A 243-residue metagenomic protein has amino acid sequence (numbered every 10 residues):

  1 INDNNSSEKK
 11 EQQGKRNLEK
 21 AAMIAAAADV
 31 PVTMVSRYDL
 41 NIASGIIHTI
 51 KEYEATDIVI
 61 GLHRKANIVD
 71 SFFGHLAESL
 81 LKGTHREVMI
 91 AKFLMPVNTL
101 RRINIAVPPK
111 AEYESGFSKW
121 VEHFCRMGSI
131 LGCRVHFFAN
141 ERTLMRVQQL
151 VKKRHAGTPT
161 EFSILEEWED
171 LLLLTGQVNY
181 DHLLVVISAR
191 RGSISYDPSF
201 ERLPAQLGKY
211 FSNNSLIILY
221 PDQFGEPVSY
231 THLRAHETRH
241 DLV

Functional and structural regions predicted by a protein language model:
I1-R146, K153-H155, E161-T175: Structured cytosolic domains appended to multi-pass membrane proteins
A55-T56, Y180-L183: Local beta-strand N-terminus motif with an aromatic residue
L62-S79, I187-Q206, P221-S229: Glycine-rich, Arg-bearing micro-motifs that act as flexible, cationic patches
G128-L131, G208-S212: Short, conserved loop/helix-junction motifs that constitute active-site signature segments in enzyme catalytic cores
R146, E166-N179, S195-G208: A short, acidic, amphipathic alpha-helical segment used as a generic capping/interface helix at domain edges
L183, Y210-I217: C-terminal functional regions that serve as terminal interaction/effector modules
T231-H240: Conserved small/polar residues in nucleotide/adenosyl-binding loops
